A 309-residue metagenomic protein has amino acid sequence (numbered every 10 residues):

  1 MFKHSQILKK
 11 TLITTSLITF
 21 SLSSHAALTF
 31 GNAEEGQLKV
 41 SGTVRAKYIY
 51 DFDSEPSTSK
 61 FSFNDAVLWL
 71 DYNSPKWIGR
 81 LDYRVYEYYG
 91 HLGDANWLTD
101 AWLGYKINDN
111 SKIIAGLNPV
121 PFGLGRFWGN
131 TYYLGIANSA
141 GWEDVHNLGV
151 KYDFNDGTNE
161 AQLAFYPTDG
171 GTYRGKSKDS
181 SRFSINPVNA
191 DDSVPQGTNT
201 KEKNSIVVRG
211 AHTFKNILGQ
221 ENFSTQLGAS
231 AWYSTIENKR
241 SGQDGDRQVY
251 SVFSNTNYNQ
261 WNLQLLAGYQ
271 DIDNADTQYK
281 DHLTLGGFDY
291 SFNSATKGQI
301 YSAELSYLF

Functional and structural regions predicted by a protein language model:
F2-S5, T11-T19, S23-S41, N216-N222: Outer-membrane beta-barrel biogenesis signature
K3-K9, L68, I78, S205 (+2 more regions): Domain-scale selection of a single, long terminal region that carries the protein's primary operational module
S21, F127, Y173-G175, Q270: Single-residue recognition of alpha-helix boundary sites
A27-G171, H212-K215, E304-S306: Outer membrane beta-barrel
E55-S62, G90-L98, N138-D144, K178 (+4 more regions): Replace "Gram-negative outer membrane beta-barrel proteins" with "bacterial and organellar outer membrane beta-barrel
D82, R126-Y133, S184-D191, A229-T235 (+1 more regions): Flexible, solvent-exposed coil segments and beta strand-coil junctions, predominantly the extracellular/periplasmic
S139-S234: Aromatic- and glycine-enriched pocket-lining scaffold segments that form the walls of small-molecule binding clefts
K203, V208-F309: Detector for outer-membrane/organellar transmembrane beta-barrel domains, recognizing the amphipathic beta-strand
